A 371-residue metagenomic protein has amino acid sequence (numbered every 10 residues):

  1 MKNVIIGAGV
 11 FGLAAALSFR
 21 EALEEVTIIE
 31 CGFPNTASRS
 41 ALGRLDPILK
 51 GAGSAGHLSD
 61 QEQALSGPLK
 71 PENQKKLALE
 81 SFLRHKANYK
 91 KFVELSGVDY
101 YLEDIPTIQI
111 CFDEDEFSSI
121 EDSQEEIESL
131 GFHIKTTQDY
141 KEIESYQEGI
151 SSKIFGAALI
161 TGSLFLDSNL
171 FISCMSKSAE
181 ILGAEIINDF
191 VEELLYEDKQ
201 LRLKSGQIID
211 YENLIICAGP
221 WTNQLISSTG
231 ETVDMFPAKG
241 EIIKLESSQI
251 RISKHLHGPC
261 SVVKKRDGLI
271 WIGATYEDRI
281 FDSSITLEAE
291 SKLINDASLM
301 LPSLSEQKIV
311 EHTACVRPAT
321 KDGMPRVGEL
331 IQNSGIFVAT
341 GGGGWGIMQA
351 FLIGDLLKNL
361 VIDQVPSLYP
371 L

Functional and structural regions predicted by a protein language model:
K2-T27: N-terminal Rossmann-like FAD-binding beta1-loop-alpha1 element of flavoenzymes
V4-I6, I29, I209-W221, G354: Short hydrophobic core segments
A14-A22, C31, R39-R44, L49 (+2 more regions): Active-site substrate-recognition segment that forms the wall of the catalytic cavity or substrate channel
E30, T136-D139, I187-F190, E311-T313: Short loop/edge segments at beta-strand edges and connector loops that shape dinucleotide/nucleotide cofactor-binding
R44-I143: Dinucleotide-binding Rossmann-like beta1-alpha1 core, especially the glycine-rich loop that anchors the ADP
K70-P71, V98-C111, S129-L130, I134-L182 (+3 more regions): Helix-loop-beta segment of a Rossmann-like dinucleotide-binding subdomain
G156-S205, I209-N213, C217, N223: Helical element adjacent to the flavin cofactor pocket in flavoenzyme catalytic cores
S303, Q307-L371: C-terminal catalytic lobe of FAD-dependent flavoproteins
